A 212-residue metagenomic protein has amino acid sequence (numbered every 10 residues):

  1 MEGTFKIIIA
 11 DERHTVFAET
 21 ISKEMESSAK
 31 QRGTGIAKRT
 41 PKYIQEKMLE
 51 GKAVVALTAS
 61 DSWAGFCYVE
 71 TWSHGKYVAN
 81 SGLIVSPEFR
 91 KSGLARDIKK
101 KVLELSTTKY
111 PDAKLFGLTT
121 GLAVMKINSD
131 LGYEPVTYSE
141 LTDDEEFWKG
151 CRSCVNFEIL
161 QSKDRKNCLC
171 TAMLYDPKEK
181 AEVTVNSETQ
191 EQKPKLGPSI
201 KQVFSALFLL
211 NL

Functional and structural regions predicted by a protein language model:
M1-G3, T107-D112, F116-L212: Terminal substrate-recognition subdomain of acyl/acetyltransferases
E2-T20: A short beta-loop-alpha structural element at the N-terminal edge of CoA-dependent acyl/N-acetyltransferase catalytic
R13, R39, T119-A123: Short beta->alpha linker loops
S22-E88: A conserved beta-strand-loop-helix scaffold within acyl/acetyltransferase catalytic domains
I44-Q45, L103, M125: Short amphipathic alpha-helical segments and helix-helix/interface helices
A56, K101, A123: Short Gly/charged-rich anion-binding patches and loops
V85, K91-S106, L115-G117: Conserved acetyl-CoA-binding loop-helix of GNAT-fold acetyltransferases
